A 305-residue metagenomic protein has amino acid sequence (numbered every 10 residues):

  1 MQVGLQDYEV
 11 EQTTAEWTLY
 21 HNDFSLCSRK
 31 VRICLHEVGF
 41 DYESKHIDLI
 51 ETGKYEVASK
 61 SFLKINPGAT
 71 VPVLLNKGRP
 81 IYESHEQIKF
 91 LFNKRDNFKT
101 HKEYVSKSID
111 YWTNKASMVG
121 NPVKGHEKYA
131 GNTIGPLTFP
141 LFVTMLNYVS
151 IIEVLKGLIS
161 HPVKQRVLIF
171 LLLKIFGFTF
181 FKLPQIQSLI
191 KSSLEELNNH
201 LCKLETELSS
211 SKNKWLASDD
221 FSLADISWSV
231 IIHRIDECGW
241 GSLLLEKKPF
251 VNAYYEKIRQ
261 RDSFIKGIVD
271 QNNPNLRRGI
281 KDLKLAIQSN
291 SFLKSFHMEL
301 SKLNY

Functional and structural regions predicted by a protein language model:
M1-Q165, S295-Y305: GST-like domain detector, emphasizing the conserved glutathione-binding G-site in the N-terminal thioredoxin-like
M1-Y8, T13-F24, R29-A58, S192-Y305: C-terminal or late-domain output modules
N121-E256: GST-like fold's C-terminal all-alpha helical module
